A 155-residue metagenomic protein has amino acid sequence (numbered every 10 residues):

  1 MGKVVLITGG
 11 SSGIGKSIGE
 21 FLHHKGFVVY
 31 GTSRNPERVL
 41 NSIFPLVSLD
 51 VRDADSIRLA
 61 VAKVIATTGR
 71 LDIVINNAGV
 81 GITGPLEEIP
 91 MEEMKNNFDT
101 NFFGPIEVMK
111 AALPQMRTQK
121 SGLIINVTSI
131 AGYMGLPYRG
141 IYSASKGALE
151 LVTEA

Functional and structural regions predicted by a protein language model:
S11-S12: Conserved glycine-rich cofactor-binding loop
I43-D55: Rossmann-fold cofactor-recognition segment
K63-N76, I82: A glycine-rich helix->loop->beta "capping" turn within Rossmann-like NAD(P)(H)-dependent oxidoreductase domains
P85-L86, P90-K95: Substrate-binding pocket helix/loop in short-chain dehydrogenase/reductase
E87, M134-G140: Active-site loop immediately N-terminal to the catalytic Tyr-X3-Lys motif of short-chain dehydrogenase/reductase
M109, S145: Active-site helix of classical SDR
S129: Residue(s) in the substrate-gating loop at a strand-loop-helix junction that position the organic substrate next
